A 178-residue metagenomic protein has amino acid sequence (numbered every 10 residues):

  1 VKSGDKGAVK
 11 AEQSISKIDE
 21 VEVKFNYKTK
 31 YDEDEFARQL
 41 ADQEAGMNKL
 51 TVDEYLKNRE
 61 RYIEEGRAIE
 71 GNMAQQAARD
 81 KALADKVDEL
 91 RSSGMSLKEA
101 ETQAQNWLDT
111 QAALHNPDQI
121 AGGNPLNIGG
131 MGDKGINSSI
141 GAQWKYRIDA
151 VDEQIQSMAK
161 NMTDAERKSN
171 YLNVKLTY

Functional and structural regions predicted by a protein language model:
V1-A113, P117-Y178: Nuclease and nuclease-like effector domains acting on nucleic acids or nucleotide cofactors
